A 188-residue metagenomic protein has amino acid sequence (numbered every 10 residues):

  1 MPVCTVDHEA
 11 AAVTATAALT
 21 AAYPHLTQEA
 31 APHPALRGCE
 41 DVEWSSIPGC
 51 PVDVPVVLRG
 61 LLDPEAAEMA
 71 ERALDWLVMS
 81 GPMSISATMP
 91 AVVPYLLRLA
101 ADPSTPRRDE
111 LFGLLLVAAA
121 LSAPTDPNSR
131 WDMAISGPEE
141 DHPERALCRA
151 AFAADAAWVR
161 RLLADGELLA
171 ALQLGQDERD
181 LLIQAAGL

Functional and structural regions predicted by a protein language model:
M1-C39, S45, A119-L188: Long, helix-rich interaction regions
Q28-H33, P64-L77: HEAT-repeat alpha-solenoid elements in large eukaryotic scaffold proteins
G49-G60, A91-L99, A154-W158: Alpha-helical solenoid scaffolds in eukaryotic proteins
V52, A87-L96, P127-A134: Short sequence/structural elements of tandem HEAT/ARM alpha-solenoid repeats
R59-P64, A100-S104, L163: Alpha-solenoid helical repeat architecture
A67, M89, R108-L111: Residue-level detector of extended alpha-helical repeat arrays and alpha-solenoid scaffolds
L74-M79, L114-P124: Hydrophobic residues within the alpha-helices of tandem HEAT/HEAT-like
